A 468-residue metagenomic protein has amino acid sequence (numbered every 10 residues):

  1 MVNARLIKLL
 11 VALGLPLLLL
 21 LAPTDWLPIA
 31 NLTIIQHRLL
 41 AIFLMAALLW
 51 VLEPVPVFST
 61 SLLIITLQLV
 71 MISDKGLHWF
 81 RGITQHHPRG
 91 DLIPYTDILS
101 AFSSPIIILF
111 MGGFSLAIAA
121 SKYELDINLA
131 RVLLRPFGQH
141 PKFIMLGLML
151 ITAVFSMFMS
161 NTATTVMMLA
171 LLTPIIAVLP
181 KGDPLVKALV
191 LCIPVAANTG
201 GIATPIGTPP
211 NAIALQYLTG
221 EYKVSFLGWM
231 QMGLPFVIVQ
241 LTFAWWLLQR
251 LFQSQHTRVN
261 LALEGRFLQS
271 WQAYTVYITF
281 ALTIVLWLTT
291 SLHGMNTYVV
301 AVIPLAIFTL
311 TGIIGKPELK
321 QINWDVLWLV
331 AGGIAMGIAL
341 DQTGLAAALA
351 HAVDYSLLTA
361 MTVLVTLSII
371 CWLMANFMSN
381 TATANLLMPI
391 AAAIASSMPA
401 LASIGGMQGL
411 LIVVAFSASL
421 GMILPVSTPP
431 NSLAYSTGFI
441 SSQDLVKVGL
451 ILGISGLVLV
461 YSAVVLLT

Functional and structural regions predicted by a protein language model:
M1-L109, S115, E221, G228-H351 (+2 more regions): Hydrophobic transmembrane alpha-helices of multi-pass small-molecule transporters
H37, P184-V186, M295-V299, S403-I412: Membrane-water interface of transmembrane alpha-helices in multipass transporters/channels
L48-P56, I151-S160, P194-I206, L286-L292 (+2 more regions): Transmembrane alpha-helix interface/packing and boundary motifs in multi-pass membrane proteins, characterized by
S59, L63, L67-D183, D325-V326 (+1 more regions): Membrane-embedded alpha-helical segments and adjacent helix-loop junctions characteristic of multi-pass solute
A119-L125, M168-L171, W246-Q255, L424-S427: Membrane-water interface of transmembrane alpha-helices
L134-Q139, C192, L261-S270, G438-F439 (+1 more regions): Membrane-interface segments at loop-to-transmembrane junctions
P174, V178-S254, P430-A463: Membrane-core helix-loop-helix motifs of multi-pass transport proteins
L227-P235, M336, A360-T468: C-terminal transmembrane helix pair
